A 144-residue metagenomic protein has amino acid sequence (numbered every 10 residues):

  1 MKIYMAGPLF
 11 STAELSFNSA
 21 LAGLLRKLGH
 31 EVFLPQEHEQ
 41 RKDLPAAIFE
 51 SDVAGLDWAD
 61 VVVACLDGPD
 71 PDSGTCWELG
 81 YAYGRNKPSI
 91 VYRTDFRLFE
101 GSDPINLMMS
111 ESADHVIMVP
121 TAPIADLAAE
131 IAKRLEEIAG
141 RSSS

Functional and structural regions predicted by a protein language model:
M1-S144: Conserved catalytic or regulatory cores that recognize and/or transform ribose-phosphate-containing ligands
